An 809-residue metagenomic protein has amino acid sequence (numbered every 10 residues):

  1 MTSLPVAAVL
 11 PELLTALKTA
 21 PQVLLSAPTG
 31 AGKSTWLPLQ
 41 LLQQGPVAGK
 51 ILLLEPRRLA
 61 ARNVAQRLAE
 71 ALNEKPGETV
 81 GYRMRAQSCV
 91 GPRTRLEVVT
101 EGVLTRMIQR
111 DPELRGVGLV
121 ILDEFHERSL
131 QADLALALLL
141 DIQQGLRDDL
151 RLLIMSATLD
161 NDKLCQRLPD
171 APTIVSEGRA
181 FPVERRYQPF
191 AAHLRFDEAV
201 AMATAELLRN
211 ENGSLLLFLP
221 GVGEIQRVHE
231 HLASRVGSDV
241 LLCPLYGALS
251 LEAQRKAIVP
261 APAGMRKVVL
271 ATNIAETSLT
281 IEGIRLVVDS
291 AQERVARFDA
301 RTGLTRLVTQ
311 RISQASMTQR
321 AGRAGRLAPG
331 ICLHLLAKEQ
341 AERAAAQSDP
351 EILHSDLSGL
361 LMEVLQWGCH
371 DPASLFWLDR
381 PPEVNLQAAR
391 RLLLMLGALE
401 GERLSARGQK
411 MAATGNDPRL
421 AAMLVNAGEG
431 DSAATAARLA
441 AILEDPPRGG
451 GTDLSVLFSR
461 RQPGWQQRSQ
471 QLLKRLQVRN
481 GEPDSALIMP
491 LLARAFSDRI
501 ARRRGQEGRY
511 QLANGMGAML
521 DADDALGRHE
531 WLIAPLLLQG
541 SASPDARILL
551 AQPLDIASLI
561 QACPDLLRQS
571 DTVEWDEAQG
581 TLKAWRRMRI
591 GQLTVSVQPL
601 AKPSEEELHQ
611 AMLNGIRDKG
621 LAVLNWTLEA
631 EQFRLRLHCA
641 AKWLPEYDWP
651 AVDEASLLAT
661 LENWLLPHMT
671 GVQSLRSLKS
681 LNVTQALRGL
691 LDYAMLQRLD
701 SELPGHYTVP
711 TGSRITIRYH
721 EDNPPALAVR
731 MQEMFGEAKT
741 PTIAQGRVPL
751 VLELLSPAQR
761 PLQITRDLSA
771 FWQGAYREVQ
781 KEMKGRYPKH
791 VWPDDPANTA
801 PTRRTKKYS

Functional and structural regions predicted by a protein language model:
M1-M423, N480, L537-L538, D722-P724: P-loop NTPase motor module signature
D111-H126, L136, S290-R294, G303 (+6 more regions): Extended active-site and interfacial segments that coordinate phosphate-rich ligands in large catalytic machineries
I121-L122, S250, Q254, N426-P447 (+1 more regions): Charge-dense polyanion-binding interfaces
F181, A518, R714-T716: Short, isolated positions in well-ordered beta-strands
L399, S432-G517, E530-H706, Q745-S809: Acidic, serine/threonine- and proline-rich low-complexity intrinsically disordered segments
L520-D521, W585, I717-R718: Short capping micro-motif at the N-terminus of alpha-helices
A686-V748: C-terminal accessory/binding modules appended to enzymatic or scaffolding proteins
